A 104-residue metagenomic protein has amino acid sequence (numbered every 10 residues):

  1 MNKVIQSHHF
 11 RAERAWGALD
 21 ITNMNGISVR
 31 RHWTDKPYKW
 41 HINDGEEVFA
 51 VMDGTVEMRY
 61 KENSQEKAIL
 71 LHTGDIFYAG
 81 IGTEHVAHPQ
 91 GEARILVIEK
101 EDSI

Functional and structural regions predicted by a protein language model:
M1-R31, Y38-H41: A short, N-terminal "cap"/entry segment at the start of jelly-roll beta-barrel domains of the cupin/DSBH fold
N25, M52-D53, H72-T73, G91: A cytosolic small-molecule/anion-sensing beta-strand core signal
S28, V48, T55-E57, E84 (+1 more regions): Structural motif
R31, A68-L70, E84-V86: Well-ordered beta-strand positions in beta-sheet-rich domains
W33-T34, I42-K61, I98: Short, conserved beta-strand element in jelly-roll/cupin
K39, V48, K67-I69: Short, surface-exposed secondary-structure edge patches
N63-I81: Short acidic-glycine-tyrosine-enriched beta hairpin
I81-I104: Ligand-binding loop in jelly-roll beta-barrel domains
